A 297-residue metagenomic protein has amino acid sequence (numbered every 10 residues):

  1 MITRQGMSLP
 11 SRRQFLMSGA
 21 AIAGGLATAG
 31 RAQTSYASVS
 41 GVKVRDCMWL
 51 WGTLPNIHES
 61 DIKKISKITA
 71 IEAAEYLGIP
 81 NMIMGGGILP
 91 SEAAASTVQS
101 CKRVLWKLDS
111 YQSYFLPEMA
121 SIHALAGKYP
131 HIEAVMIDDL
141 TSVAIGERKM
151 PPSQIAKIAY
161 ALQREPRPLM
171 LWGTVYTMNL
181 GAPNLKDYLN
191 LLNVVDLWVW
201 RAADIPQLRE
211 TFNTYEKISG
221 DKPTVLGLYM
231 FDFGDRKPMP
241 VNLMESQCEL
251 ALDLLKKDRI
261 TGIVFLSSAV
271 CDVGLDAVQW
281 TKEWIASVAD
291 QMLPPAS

Functional and structural regions predicted by a protein language model:
M1-P10: N-terminal secretory signal peptides
S11-A23: N-terminal export leaders
A23-A27, A296: Secondary-structure transition/capping residues
L26-A37: Bacterial Sec-dependent signal peptides at the C-terminal "C-region" and cleavage site
S35-S297: Glycan-processing catalytic domains of CAZymes
